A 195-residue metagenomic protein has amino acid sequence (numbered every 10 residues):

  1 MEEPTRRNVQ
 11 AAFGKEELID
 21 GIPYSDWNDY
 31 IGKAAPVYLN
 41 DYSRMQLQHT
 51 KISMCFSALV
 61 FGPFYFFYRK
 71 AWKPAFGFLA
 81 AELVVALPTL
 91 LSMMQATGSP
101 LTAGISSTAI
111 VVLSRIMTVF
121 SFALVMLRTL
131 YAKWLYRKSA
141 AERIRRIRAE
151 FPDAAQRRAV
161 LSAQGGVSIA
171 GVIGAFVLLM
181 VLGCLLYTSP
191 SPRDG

Functional and structural regions predicted by a protein language model:
E2-P74, Y131-V172: Membrane-interface extramembranous regions at the lipid-water interface
A75-V85: Central hydrophobic cores of alpha-helical transmembrane segments in multi-pass integral membrane proteins
V85-T89, L124: Alpha-helical transmembrane segments of multipass membrane proteins
T89-P100: Membrane-helix interface motif
A103-I116: Membrane-interface segments at the starts/ends of alpha-helical transmembrane spans
F120-L135: Hydrophobic alpha-helical membrane-embedded segments
G165-L186: Final/C-terminal transmembrane alpha-helix of multipass membrane proteins
Y187-P192: Conserved small/polar residues in nucleotide/adenosyl-binding loops
